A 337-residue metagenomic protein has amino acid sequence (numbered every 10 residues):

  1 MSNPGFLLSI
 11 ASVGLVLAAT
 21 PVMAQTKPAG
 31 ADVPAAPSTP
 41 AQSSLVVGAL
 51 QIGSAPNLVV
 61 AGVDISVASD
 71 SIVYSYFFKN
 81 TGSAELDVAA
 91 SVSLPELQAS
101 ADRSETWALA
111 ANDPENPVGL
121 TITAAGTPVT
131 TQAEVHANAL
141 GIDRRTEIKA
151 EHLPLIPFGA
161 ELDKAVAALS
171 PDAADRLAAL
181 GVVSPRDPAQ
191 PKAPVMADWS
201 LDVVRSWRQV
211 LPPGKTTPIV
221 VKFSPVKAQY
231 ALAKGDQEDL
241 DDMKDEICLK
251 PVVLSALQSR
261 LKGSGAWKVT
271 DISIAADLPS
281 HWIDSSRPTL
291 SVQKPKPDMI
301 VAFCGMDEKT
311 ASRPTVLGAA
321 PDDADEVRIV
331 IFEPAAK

Functional and structural regions predicted by a protein language model:
M1-A11: Bacterial N-terminal signal peptides that target proteins for export
S9-A19: Bacterial N-terminal signal peptides
A24-K337: Lumenal/extracellular ectodomains and adaptor appendage modules of the eukaryotic vesicle/secretory system
